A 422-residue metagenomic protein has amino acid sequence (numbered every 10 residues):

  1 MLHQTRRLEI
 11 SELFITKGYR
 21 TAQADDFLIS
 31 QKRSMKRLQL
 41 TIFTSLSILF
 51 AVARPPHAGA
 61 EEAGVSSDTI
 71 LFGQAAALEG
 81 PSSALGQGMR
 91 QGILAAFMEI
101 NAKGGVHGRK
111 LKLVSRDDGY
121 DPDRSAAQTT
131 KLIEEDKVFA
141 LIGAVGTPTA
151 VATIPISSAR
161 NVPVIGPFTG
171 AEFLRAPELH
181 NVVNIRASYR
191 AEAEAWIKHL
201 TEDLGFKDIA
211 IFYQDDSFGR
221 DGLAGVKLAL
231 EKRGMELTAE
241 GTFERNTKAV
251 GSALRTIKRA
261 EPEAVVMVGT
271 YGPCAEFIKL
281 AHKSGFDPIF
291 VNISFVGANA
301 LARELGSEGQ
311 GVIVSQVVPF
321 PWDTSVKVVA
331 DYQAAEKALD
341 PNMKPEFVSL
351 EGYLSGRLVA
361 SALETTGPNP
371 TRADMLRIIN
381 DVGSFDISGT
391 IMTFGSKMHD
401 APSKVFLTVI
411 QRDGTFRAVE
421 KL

Functional and structural regions predicted by a protein language model:
M1-L71, L422: Short, low-complexity disordered leader/linker segments with a strong preference for bacterial N-terminal type II
G59-Q74, G105-K110, T201-K207: Immediate post-signal peptide segment of exported/extracytoplasmic ligand-binding proteins
E62-G92, R116-D123, V145-G146, F212-R220 (+3 more regions): Extracytoplasmic "Venus flytrap"
T69-L71, A84-Q91, A95, E99-L179 (+3 more regions): Beta-alpha junction/loop-to-helix N-cap segments that form part of ligand/metal-binding clefts
R124-A127, A171-F173, H180-G285, P321-A330 (+1 more regions): Extracellular/periplasmic Venus flytrap/periplasmic-binding protein
L132-V145, I165-P167, A210-Y213, E261-T270 (+3 more regions): Periplasmic-binding protein-like
I278-G352, I410, F416-E420: Extracellular/periplasmic periplasmic-binding protein-like sensory domains
A338-S349, A360-F416: Segments of small-molecule ligand-sensing domains
